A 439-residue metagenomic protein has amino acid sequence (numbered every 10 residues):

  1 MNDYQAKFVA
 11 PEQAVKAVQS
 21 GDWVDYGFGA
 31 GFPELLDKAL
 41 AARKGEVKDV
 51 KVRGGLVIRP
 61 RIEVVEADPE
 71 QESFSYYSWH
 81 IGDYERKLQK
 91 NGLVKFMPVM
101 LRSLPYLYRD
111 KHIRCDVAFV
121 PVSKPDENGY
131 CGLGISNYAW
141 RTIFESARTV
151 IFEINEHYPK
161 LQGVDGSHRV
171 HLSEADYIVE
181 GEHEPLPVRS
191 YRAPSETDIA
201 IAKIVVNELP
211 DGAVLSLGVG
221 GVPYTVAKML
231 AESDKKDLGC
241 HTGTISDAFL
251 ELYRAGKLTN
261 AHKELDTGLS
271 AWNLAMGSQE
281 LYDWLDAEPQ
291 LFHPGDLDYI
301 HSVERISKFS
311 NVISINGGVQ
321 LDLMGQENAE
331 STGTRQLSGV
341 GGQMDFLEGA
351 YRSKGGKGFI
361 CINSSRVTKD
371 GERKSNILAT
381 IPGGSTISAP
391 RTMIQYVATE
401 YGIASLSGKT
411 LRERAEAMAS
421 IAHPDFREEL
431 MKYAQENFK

Functional and structural regions predicted by a protein language model:
M1-K439: Conserved alpha/beta enzyme-core scaffold
